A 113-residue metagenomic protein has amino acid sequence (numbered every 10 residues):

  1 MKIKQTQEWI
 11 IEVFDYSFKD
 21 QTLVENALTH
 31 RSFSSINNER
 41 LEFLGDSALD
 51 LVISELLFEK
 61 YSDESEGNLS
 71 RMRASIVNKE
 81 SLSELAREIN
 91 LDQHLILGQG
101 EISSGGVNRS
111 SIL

Functional and structural regions predicted by a protein language model:
K2-L113: RNase III-family endoribonuclease catalytic core
